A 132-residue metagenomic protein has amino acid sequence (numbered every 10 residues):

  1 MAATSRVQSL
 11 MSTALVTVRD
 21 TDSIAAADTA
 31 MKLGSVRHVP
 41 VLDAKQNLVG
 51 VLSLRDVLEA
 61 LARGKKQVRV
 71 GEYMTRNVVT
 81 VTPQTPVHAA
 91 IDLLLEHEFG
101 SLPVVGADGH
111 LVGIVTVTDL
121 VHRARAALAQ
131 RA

Functional and structural regions predicted by a protein language model:
M1-A132: Tandem CBS (Cystathionine beta-synthase) repeat/Bateman regulatory domains
